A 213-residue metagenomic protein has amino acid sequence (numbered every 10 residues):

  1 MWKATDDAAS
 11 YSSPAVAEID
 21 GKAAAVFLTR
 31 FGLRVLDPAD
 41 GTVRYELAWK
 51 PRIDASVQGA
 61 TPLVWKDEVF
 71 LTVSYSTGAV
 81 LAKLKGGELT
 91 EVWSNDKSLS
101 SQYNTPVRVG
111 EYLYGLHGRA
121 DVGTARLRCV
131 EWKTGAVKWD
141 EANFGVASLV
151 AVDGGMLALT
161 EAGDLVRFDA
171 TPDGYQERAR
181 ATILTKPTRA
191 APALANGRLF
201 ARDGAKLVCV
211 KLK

Functional and structural regions predicted by a protein language model:
M1-K213: Noncatalytic, solvent-exposed loop/strand surfaces of beta-propeller-type extracellular/periplasmic domains
